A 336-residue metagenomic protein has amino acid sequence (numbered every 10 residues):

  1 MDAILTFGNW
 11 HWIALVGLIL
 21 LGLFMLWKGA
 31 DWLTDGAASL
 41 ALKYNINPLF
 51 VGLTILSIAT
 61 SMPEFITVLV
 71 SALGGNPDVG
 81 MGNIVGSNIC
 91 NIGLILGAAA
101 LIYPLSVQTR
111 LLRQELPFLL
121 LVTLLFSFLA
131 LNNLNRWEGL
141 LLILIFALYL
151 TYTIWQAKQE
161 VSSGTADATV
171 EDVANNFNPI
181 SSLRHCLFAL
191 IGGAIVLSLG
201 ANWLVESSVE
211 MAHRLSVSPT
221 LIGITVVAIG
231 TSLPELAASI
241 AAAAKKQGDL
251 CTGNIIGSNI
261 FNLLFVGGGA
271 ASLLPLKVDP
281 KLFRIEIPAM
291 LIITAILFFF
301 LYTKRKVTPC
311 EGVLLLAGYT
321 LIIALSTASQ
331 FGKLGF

Functional and structural regions predicted by a protein language model:
M1-F336: Hydrophobic alpha-helical segments, chiefly the membrane-spanning helices and signal/signal-anchor peptides
